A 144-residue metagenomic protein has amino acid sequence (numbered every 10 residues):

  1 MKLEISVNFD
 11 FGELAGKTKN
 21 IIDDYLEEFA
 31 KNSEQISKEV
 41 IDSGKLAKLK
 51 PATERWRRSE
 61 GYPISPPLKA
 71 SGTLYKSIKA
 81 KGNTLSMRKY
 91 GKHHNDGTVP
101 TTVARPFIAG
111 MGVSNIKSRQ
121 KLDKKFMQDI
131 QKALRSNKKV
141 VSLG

Functional and structural regions predicted by a protein language model:
M1-G144: Short, Lys/Arg-rich flexible segments
